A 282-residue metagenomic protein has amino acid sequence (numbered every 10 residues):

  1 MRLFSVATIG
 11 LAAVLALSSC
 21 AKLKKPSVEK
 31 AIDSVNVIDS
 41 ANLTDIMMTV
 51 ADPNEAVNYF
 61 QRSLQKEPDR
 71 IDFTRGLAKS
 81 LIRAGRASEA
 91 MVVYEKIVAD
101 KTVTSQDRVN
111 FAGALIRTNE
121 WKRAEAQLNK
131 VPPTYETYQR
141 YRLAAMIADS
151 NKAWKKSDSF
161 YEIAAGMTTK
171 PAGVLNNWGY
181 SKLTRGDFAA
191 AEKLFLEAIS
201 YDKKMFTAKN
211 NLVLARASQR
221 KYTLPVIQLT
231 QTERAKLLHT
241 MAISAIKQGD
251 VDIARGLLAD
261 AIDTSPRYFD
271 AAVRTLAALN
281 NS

Functional and structural regions predicted by a protein language model:
C20-G76, R83-S88, V92: N-terminal leader/linker segments that initiate helical-solenoid repeat arrays
D45, K79, G113, M146 (+4 more regions): Residue-level recognition of tetratricopeptide repeat
K66, A99-K101, V131-Y135, G166-M167 (+3 more regions): Structural marker of alpha-solenoid helical repeat scaffolds
I71-D72, T104-Q106, E136-Q139, P171-G173 (+4 more regions): Helix-start (N-cap) detector for alpha-helical repeat units in TPR-like alpha-solenoids, especially tetratricopeptide
G76, N110, L143-A144, N177 (+3 more regions): Canonical tetratricopeptide repeat
